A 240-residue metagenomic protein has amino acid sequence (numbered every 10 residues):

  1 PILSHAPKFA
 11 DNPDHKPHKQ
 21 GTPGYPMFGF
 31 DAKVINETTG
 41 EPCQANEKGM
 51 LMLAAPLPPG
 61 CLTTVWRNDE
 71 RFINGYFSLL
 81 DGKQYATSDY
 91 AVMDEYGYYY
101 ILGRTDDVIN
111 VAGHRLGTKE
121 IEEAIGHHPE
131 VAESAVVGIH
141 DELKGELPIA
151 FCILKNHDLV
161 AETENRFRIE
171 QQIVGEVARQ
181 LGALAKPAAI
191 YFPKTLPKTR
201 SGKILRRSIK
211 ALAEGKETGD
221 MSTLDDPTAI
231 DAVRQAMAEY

Functional and structural regions predicted by a protein language model:
P1-Y98, T105-V108, I121: Conserved AMP-binding/adenylate-forming
G29, R71, E130-E133, A189 (+1 more regions): Glycine-centered tight turns that cap/initiate beta-strands
A32, L53, L57, S88-A185 (+3 more regions): AMP-binding/adenylate-forming catalytic core of the ANL superfamily
I35-E37, V137-I139, P193: Conserved beta-strand termini and adjacent loop/short-helix elements that scaffold enzyme active sites in alpha/beta
E37, M50, K155-H157, T195: Short coil/turn motifs at secondary-structure junctions
T38-G40, L147, P193-G215: Flexible lysine-rich "adenylation lid" loop at the C-terminal edge of ANL adenylation domains
C61-L62, L212-L224: A short, polar/charged loop-to-alpha-helix boundary motif
